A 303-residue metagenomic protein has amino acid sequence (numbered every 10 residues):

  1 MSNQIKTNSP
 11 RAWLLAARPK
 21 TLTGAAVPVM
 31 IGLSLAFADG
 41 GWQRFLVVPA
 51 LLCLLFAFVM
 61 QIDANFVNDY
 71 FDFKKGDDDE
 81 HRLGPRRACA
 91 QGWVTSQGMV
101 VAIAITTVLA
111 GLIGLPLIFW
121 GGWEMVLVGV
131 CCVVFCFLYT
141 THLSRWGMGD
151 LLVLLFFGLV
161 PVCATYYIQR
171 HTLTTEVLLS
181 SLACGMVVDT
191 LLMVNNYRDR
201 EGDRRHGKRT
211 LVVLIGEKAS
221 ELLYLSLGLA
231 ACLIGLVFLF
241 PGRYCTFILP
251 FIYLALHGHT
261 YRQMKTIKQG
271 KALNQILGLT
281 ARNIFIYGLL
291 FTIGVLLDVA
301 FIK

Functional and structural regions predicted by a protein language model:
M1-L52, F56, W146-D150: Topogenic membrane-insertion module of multi-pass membrane proteins
A26-G32, L152-Y166, C184, V213-E217 (+1 more regions): Small-residue-rich segments of transmembrane alpha-helices in multi-pass membrane proteins, especially helix faces
M30, G41-V67, V126-F137, E176-V194: Membrane-embedded alpha-helical segments that form the functional core of polytopic membrane enzymes, especially those
V59-L83, T190-V212: Acidic (Asp/Glu-rich) catalytic motifs at the cytosolic membrane interface
E80-W120, K208-R243, A281-Y287: Multi-pass membrane catalytic core of lipid/isoprenoid biosynthesis enzymes
P85-T172: Intramembrane alpha-helical segments
V153-R200, R204-H206, K218-E221: Functional transmembrane core segments of multi-pass inner-membrane proteins
F240-A300: Extended hydrophobic alpha-helices typical of membrane-associated regions
